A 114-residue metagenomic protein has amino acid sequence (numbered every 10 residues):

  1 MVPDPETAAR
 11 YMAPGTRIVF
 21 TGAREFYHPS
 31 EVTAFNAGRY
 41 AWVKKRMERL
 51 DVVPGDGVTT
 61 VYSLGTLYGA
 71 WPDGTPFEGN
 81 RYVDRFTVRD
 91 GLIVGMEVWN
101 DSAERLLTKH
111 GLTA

Functional and structural regions predicted by a protein language model:
P5-T59: A solvent-exposed, acidic/Ser-Thr-rich amphipathic alpha-helical stretch
K45-E48, F77-V83: Short, surface-exposed coil-to-beta transition loops
V52-V53, F86-V88: A structural signal for short hydrophobic beta-strand segments in well-ordered beta-sheet cores
G57-L67: A short hydrophobic beta-strand element
E97-A114: Low-complexity, intrinsically disordered terminal/linker segments enriched in charged and Gly/Pro repeats
